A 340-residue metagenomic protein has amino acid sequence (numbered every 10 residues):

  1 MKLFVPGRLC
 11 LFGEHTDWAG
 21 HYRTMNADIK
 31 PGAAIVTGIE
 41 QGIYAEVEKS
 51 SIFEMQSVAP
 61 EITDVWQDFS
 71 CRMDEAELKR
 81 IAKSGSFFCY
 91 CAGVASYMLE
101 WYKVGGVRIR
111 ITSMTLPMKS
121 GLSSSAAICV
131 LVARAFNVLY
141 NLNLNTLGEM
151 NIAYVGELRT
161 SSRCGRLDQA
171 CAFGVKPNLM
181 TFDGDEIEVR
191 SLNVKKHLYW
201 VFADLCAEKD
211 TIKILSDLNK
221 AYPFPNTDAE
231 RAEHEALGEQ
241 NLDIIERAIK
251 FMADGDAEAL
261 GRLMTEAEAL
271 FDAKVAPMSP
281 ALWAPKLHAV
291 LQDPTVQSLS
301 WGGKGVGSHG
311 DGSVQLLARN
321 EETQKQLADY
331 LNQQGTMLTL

Functional and structural regions predicted by a protein language model:
M1-A34, G42-C89, Y97-E100, Y154-L158 (+2 more regions): C-terminal nucleotide
A95-S96, E100-S120: Glycine- and acidic-rich phosphate- and metal-coordinating loops
E100-R108, F136-I152, N320-N332: Phosphate-handling active-site elements
L116-G121, S161-S162, T211: Short, well-ordered, mixed-charge alpha-helical segments that flank or form enzyme active sites
G121-N145: DPxDG-like acidic metal-binding loop motif
L122-S124, G303-V306: Short glycine/threonine-rich catalytic loop with a Thr-x-Gly-x-Asp
E149-R166: Intrinsically disordered, low-complexity acidic/Ser/Thr-rich segments used as protein-protein interaction/activation
D311: Active-site pocket scaffolds in enzymes
